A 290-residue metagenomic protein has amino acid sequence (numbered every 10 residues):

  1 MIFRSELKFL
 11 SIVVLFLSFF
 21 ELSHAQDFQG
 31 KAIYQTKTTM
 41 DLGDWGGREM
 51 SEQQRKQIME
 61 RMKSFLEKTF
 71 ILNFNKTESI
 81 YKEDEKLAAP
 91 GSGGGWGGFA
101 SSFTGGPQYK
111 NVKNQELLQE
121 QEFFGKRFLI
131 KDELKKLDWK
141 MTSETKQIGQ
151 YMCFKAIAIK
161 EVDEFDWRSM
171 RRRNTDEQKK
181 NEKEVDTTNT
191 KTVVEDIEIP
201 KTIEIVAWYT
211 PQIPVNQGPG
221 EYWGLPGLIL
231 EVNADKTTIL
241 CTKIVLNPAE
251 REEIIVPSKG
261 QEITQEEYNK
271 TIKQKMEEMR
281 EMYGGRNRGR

Functional and structural regions predicted by a protein language model:
M1-Y34, R288-G289: Bacterial Sec-dependent N-terminal signal peptides
D27-R290: Extended soluble regions of mature proteins
